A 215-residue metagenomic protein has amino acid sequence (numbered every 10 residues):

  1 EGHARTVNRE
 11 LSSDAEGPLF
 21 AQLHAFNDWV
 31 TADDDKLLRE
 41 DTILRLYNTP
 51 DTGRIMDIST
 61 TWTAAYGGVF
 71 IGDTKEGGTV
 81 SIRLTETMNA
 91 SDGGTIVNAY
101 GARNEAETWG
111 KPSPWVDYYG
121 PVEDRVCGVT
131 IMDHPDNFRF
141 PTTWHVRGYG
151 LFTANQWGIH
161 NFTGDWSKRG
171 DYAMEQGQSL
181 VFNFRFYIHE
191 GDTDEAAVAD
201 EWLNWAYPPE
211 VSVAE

Functional and structural regions predicted by a protein language model:
E1-T52: Extended, loop-rich substrate-binding clefts of extracytoplasmic carbohydrate-active enzymes
E16, L46-I55, V69-D73, A173-E175: Short, solvent-exposed beta-strand/turn "edge" segments of beta-rich domains on protein surfaces
F20-H24, I55-D57, S179-N183: Intrinsic-disorder/low-complexity, polar/charged segments enriched in Ser/Thr/Lys/Arg/Asp/Glu/Gln
A32, A65, H189-G191: Short coil/turn motifs at secondary-structure junctions
M56-A64: Short, well-ordered beta-strand segments enriched in hydrophobic/aromatic residues
G68-F70, T74-T143: Active-site/ligand-binding surface loops and adjacent short beta/alpha elements that line catalytic pockets across
M132-E215: Beta-strand-rich recognition/accessory modules
